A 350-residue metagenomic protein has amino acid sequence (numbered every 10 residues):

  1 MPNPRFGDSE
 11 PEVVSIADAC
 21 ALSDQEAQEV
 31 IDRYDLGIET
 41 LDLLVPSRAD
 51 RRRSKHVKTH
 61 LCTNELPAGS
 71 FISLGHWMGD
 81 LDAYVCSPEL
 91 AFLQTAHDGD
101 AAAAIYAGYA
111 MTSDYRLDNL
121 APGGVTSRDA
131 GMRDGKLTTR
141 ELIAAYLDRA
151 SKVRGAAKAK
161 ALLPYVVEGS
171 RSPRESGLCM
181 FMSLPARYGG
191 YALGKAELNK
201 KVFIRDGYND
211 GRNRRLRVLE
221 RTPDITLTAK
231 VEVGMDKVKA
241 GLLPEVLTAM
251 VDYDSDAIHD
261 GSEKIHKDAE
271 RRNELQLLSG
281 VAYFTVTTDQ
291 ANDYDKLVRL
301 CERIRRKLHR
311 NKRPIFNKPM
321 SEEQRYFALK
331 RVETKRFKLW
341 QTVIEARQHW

Functional and structural regions predicted by a protein language model:
M1-R154, C179, I315-N317, R325-W350: Short gly/ser-rich loop at a beta-strand->alpha-helix junction or flexible surface loop bordering the NTP-binding
A130-W350: Surface segments flanking catalytic/ligand-binding clefts of nucleic-acid enzymes
